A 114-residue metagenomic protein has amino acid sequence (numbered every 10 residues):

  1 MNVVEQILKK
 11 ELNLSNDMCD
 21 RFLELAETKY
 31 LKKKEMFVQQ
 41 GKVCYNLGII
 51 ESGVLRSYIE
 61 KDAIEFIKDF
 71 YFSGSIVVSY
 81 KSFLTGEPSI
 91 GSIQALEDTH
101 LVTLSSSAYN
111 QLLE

Functional and structural regions predicted by a protein language model:
M1-T28, S82: Cyclic nucleotide-binding regulatory module and flanking cytosolic helices
A26, C44, E65, P88: Short coil/loop residues immediately preceding or within conserved phosphate-binding loops of NTP-utilizing enzyme
K29-L31, Y71: Hydrophobic residues at beta-strand termini and immediately following loops that shape nucleotide-binding pockets
K34, Y45-R56, S73-S75: Glycine- and acidic-residue-biased ligand/ion/polar-headgroup-sensing regions
F37-K42: Short phosphate-coordinating micro-motif centered on Lys-Gly-acidic
I59-I64: Cytochrome P450 core scaffold surrounding the K-helix E-X-X-R motif and the conserved "meander" helix-loop region
F66-E114: Cyclic-nucleotide recognition modules
